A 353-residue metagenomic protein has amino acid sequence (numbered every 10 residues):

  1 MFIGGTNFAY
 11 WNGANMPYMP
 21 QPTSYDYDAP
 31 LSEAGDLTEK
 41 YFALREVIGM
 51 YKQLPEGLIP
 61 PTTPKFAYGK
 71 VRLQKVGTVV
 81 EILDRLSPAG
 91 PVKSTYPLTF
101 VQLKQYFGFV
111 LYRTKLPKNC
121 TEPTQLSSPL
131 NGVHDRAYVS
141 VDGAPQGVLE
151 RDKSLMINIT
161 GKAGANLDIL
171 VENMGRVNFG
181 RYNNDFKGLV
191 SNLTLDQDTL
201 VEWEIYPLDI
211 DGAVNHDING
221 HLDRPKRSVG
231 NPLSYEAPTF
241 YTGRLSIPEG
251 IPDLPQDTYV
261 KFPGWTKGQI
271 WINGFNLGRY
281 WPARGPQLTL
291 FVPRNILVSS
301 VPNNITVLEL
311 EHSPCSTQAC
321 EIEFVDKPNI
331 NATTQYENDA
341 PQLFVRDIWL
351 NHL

Functional and structural regions predicted by a protein language model:
M1-G230, S313, L353: Carbohydrate-binding surfaces of carbohydrate-active enzymes
V47, L155-N166, Y241-P248, L288-N304: Short, surface-exposed tryptophan/glycine-enriched loops that mediate extracellular molecular recognition
Q105-F107, T121, E150, T160-K162 (+4 more regions): Surface-exposed coil/turn segments at beta-strand junctions on protein surfaces, enriched
Y106-P117, Y235-E249, L290: Short beta-strands within extracellular/lumenal beta-sheet-rich domains
E122-S140, L245-N273, Y280-W281, I305-V307: Aromatic-lined ligand-binding clefts that engage carbohydrates, nucleic acids, or primary amines
A144, D198, F275, V325-P328: Well-ordered beta-strand scaffold positions
G147-S154, G278-P286: A short acidic/small-residue loop/turn micro-motif
G285, L290-V292, I296-L353: Terminal leader/tail segments of proteins
